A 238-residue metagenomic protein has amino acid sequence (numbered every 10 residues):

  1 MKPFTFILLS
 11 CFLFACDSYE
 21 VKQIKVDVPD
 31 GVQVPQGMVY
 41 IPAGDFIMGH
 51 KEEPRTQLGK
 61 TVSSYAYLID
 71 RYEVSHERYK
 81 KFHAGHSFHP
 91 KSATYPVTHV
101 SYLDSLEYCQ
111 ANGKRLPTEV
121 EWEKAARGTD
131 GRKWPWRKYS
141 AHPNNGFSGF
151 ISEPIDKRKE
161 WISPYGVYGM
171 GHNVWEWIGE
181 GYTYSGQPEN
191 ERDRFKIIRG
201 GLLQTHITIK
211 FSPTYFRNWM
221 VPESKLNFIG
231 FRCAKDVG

Functional and structural regions predicted by a protein language model:
K2-T5, F14-V120, R127-R132, F195 (+1 more regions): Extended beta-strand/loop cores of jelly-roll/beta-sandwich
I47, F88-N218, P222, N227: Functional-site microenvironments in short loops/helix caps that host divalent-cation chemistry
